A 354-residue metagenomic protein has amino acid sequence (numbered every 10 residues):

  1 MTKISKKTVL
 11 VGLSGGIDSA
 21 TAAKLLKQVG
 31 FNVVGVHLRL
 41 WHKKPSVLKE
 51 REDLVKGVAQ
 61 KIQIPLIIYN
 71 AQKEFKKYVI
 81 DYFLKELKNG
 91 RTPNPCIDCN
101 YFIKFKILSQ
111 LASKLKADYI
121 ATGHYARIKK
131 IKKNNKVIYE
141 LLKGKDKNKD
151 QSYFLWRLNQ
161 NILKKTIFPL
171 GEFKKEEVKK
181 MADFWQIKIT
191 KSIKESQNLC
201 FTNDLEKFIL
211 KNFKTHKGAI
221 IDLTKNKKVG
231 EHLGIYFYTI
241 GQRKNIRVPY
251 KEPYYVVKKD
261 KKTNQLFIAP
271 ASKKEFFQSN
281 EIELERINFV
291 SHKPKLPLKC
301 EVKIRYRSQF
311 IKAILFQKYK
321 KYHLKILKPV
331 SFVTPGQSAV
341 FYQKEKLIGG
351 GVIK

Functional and structural regions predicted by a protein language model:
M1-W156, E176-E177, D183, V256: ATP-dependent adenylation/nucleotidyltransferase module used to activate substrates
K3-K6, S14, A121-K354: AMP-forming adenylation/ATP pyrophosphatase catalytic core
